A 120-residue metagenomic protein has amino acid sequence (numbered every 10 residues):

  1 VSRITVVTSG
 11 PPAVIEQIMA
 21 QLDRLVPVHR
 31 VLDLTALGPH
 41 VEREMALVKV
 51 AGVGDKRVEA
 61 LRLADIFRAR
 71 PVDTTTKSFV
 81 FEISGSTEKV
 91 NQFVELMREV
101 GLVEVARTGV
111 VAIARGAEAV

Functional and structural regions predicted by a protein language model:
V1-R3, V7-V120: Long, contiguous binding/interaction regions
